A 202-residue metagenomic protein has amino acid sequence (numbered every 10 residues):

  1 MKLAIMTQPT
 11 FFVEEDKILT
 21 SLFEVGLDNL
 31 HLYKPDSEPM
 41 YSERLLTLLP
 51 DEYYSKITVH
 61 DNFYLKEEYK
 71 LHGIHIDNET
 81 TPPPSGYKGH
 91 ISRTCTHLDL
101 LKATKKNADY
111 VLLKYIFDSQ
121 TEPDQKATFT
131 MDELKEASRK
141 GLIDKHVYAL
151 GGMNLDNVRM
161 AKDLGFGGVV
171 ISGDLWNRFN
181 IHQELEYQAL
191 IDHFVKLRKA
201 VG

Functional and structural regions predicted by a protein language model:
M1-D16, I91-C95, V147-A149: Active-site mouth loops of central-metabolism enzymes
M6-T10, P35, N62, E79 (+4 more regions): Active-site beta-loop-alpha junctions enriched in small/polar residues
F12-E14, S37-Y41, N177: Acidic-and-aromatic substrate-binding clefts and catalytic sites of carbohydrate-active enzymes
I18-S21, I57-H72, I76, C95-Y110 (+5 more regions): Catalytic cores of alpha/beta
F23-G86: N-terminal active-site wall of soluble small-molecule enzyme domains
Y41, L49-S55, G89, K145 (+2 more regions): Short acidic, glycine/proline-enriched helix-loop-strand junctions
R44, Q125-K135: Charged helix-capping and loop-helix junction motifs
I74-S85, L112-Q125, V158-L197: Glycine-rich phosphate-binding active-site loops on the catalytic face of alpha/beta enzymes
